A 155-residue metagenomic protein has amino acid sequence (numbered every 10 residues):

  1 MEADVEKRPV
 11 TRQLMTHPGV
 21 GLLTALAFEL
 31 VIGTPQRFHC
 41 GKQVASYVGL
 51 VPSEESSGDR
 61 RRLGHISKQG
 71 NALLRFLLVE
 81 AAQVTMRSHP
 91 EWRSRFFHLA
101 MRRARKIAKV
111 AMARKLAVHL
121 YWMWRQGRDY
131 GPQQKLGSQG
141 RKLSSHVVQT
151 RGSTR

Functional and structural regions predicted by a protein language model:
M1-R155: A detector of single, family-specific signature residues that are central to catalytic or substrate-handling motifs
